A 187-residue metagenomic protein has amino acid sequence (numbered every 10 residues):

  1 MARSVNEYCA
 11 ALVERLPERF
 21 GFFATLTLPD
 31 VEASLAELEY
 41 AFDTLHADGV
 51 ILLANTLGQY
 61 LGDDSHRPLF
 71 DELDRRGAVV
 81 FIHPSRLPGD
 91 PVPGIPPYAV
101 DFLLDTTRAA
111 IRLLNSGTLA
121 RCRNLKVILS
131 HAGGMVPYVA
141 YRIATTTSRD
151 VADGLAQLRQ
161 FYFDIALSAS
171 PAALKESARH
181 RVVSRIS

Functional and structural regions predicted by a protein language model:
M1-R112, S116: Active-site gating/metal-coordination segments in enzymes
P91-N115, C122, K126-S187: H/E-rich (His + Asp/Glu) clusters that bind or coordinate divalent metals
